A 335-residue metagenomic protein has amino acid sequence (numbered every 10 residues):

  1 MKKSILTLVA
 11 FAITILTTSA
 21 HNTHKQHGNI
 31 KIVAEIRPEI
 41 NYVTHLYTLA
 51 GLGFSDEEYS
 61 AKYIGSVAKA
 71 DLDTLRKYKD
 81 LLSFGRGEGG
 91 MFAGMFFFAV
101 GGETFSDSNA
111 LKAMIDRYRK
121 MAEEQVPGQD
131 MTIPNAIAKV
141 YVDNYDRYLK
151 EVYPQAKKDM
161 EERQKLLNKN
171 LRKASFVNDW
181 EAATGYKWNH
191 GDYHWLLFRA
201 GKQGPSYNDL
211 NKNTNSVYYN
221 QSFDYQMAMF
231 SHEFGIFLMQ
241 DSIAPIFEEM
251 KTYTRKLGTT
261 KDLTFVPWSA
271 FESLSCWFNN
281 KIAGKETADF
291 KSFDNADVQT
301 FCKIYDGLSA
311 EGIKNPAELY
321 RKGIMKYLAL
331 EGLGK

Functional and structural regions predicted by a protein language model:
M1-H24: Bacterial Sec-dependent N-terminal signal peptides
N22-S108: N-terminal mature-domain "stem" immediately C-terminal to a signal peptide or N-terminal signal-anchor/transmembrane
K77-V177: Long, mid-chain structured domain cores
V152-D209: Auxiliary, metal-adjacent structural segments of Zn-dependent hydrolase domains
L196-M227, Q240: Active-site scaffold of zinc-dependent metalloenzymes
M227-P245: Active-site recognition of the HExxH zinc-binding catalytic motif
D241-F271: Post-HEXXH active-site segment of zinc metalloproteases
T287-K335: Pan-zinc metallopeptidase signature
